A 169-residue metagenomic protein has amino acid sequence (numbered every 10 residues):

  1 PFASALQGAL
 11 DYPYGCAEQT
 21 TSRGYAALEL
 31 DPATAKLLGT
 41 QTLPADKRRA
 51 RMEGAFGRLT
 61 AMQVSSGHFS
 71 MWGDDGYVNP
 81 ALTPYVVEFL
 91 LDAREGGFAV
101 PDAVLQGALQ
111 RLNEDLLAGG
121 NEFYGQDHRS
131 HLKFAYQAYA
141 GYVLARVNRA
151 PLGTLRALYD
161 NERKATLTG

Functional and structural regions predicted by a protein language model:
P1-H131, Q137-D160: Extended, solvent-exposed functional surface patches
Y159-G169: Non-catalytic carbohydrate-binding regions of carbohydrate-active enzymes
